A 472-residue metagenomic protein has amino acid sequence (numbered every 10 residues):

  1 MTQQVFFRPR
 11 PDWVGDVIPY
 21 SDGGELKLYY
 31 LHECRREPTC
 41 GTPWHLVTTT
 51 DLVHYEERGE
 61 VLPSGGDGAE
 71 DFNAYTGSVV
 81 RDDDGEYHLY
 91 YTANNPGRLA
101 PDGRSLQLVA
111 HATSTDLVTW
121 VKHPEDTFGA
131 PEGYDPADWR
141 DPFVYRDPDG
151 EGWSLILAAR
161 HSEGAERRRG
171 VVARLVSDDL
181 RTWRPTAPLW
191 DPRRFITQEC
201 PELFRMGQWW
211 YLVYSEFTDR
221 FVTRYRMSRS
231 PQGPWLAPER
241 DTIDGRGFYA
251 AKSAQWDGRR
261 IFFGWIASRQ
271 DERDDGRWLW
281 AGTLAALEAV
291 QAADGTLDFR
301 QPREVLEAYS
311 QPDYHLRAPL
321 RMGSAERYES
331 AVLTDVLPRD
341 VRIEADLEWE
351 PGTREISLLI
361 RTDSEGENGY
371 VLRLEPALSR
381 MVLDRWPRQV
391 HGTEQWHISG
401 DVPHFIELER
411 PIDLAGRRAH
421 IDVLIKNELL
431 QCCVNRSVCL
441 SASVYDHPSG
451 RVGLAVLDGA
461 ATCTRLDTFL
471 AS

Functional and structural regions predicted by a protein language model:
M1-D141, Y145-C200, R205-G245, I266-M322 (+3 more regions): Beta-rich carbohydrate-recognition and catalytic domains
T2-V5, R36, I243, D257-R260 (+2 more regions): Extracellular glycan-recognition regions
F263: Beta-strand scaffold of nucleotide-dependent catalytic cores
